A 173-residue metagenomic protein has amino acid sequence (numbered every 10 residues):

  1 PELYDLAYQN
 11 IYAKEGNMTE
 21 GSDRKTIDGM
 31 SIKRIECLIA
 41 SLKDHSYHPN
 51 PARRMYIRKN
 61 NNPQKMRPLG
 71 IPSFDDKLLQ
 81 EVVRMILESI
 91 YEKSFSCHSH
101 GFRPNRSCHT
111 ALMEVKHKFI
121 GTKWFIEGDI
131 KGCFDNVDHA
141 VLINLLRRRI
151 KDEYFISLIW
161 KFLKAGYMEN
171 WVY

Functional and structural regions predicted by a protein language model:
P1-E36: Non-catalytic, polymerase-adjacent accessory regions of viral genome-replication enzymes
Y4, S31-I35, D76, Q80 (+3 more regions): Generic alpha-helical secondary structure
I11, A40-Q64, F74, L78-I86 (+2 more regions): Reverse-transcriptase-like RNA-dependent polymerase core
E15-D28, P49-L78, S94-R106, I126-E127 (+1 more regions): Short, conserved non-catalytic motifs in the polymerase core
D23, I86, K131: Anionic group-transfer/hydrolysis microenvironments
C37, K43-D44, N144, E153: Short, charged/polar low-complexity linear motifs in solvent-exposed/disordered segments
N50, C97-H98, R103-R106, T110-Y173: Conserved polymerase palm-domain catalytic core
E88-K93, D152: Short helix-interrupting loop/turn segments at helix-coil junctions
